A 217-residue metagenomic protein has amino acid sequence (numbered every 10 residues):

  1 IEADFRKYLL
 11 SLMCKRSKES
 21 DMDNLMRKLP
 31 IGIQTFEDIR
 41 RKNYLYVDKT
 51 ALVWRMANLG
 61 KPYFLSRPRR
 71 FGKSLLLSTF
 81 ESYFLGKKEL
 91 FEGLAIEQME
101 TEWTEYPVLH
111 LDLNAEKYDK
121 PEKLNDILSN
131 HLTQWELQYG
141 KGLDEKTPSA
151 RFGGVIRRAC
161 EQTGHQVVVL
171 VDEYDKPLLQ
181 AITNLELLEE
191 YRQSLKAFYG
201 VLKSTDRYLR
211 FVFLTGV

Functional and structural regions predicted by a protein language model:
K7-V217: Phosphate-binding site recognition
